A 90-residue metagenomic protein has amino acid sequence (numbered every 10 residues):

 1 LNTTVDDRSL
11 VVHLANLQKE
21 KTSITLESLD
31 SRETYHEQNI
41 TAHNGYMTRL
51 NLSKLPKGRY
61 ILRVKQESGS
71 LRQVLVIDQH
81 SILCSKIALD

Functional and structural regions predicted by a protein language model:
L1-H13: Surface-exposed, proline-anchored Ser/Thr-rich loop/turn motifs
D6, Q66-D90: C-terminal tail/sorting-segment detector
L14-Q18, Q66: Non-cytosolic beta-sheet module surface loops
E20-S23: Short beta-strand/loop motifs in extracellular/secreted proteins, especially within beta-sandwich accessory domains
S28-T34, Y60: Short, glycine-anchored, charge-dense loop/turn motifs used at functional sites
T34-Y35, R72: Generic structural signal for well-ordered beta-strand positions
Y35-A42: Solvent-exposed serine/threonine-rich low-complexity stretches and specific carbohydrate-binding patches
A42-Q66: Short, surface-exposed loop/turn motifs with a glycine/proline- and acidic-biased composition
